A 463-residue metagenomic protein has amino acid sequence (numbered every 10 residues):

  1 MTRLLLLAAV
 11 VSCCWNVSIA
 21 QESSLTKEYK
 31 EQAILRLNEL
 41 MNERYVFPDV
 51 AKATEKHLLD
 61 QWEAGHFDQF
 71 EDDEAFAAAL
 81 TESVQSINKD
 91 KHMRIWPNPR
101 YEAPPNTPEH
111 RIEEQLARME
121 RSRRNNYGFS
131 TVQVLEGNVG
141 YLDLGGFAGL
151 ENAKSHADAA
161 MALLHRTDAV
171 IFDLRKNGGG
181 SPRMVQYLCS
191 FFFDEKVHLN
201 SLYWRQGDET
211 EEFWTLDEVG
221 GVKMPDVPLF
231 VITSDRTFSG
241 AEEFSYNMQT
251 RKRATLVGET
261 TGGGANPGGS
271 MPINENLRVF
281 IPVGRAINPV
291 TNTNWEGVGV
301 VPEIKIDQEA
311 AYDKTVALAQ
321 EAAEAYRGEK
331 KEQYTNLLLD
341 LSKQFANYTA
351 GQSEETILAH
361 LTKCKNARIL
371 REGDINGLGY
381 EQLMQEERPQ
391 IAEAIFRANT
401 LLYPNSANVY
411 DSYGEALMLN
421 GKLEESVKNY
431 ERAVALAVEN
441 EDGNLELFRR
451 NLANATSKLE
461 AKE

Functional and structural regions predicted by a protein language model:
A20-G178, P182-W204, S270, R278 (+5 more regions): Flexible, low-complexity junctional segments that flank or bridge functional domains
G180-F230, N266-P272, G284: Gly/Ser/Thr-rich loop/hinge elements
E372, A407-N408, E441: Helix-start (N-cap) detector for alpha-helical repeat units in TPR-like alpha-solenoids, especially tetratricopeptide
S412, E446-L447, N451: Canonical tetratricopeptide repeat
